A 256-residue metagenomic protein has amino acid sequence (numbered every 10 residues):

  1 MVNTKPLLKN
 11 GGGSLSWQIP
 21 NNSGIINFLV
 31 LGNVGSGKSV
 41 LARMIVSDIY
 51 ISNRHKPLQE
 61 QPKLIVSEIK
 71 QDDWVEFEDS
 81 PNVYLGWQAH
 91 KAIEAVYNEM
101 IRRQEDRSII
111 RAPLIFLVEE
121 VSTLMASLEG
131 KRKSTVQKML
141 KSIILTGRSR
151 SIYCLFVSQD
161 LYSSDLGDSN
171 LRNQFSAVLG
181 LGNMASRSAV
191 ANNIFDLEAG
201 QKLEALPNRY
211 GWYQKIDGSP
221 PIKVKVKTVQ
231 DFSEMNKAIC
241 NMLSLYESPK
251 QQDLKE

Functional and structural regions predicted by a protein language model:
M1-I115, S122-A185, L203, S233-M235 (+1 more regions): P-loop NTPase catalytic phosphate-binding loop
M1-K5, L171, A177-L179, P207-E256: Conserved P-loop NTPase motor module
D73-E76, I194, K202, K223 (+1 more regions): Residue-level preference for alpha-helix termini and adjacent loops
R187-I194: Short, charged, surface-exposed secondary-structure boundary motifs
L197-G211: Conserved C-terminal "switch" segment of AAA+ ATPases
